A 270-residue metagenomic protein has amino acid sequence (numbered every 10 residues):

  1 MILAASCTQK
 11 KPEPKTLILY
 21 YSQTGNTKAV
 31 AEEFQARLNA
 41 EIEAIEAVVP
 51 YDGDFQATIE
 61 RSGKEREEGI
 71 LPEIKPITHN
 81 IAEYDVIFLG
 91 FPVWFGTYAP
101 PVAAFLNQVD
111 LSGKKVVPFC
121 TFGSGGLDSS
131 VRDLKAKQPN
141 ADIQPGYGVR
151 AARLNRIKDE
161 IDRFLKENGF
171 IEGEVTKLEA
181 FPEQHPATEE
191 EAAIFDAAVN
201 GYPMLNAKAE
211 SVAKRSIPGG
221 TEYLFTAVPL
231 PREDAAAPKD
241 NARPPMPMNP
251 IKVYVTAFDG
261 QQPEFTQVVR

Functional and structural regions predicted by a protein language model:
M1-P14, A151, G169-E172: Basic/polar N-terminal segments that are highly enriched at the extreme N-terminus, encompassing both cleavable
T8-L89, G96-Y98, A103, N107 (+3 more regions): N-terminal beta1-alpha1-beta2 submodule of the flavodoxin-like/Rossmannoid cofactor-binding fold
K10, E167-R270: N- and C-terminal low-complexity/disordered segments
Y21-G25, G96, S124-D128, A151-N155 (+1 more regions): Soluble non-cytosolic domains of exported or imported proteins
K28, E32, A99, L127-R132 (+1 more regions): Short, surface-exposed alpha-helical segments at coil->helix boundaries
A36, N107-G113, K137-Q138: Short, conserved loop/helix-junction motifs that constitute active-site signature segments in enzyme catalytic cores
V117-R156: Short, glycine-/small-residue-rich phosphate/pyrophosphate-handling segment
R150-E172: C-terminal helix of von Willebrand factor
